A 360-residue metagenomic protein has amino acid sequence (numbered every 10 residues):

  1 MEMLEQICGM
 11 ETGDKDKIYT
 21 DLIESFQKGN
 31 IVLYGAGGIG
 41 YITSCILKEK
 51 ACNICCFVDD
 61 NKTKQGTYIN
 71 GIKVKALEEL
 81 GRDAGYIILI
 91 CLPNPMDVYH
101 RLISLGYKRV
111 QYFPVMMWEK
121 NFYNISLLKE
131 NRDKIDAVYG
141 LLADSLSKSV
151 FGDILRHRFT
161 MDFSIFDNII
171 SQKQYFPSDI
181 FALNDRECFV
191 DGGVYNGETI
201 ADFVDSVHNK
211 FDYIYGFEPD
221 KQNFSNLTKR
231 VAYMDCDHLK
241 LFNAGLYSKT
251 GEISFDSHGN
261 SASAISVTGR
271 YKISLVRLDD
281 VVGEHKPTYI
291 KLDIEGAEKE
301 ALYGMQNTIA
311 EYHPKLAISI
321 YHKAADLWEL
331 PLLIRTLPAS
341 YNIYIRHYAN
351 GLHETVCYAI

Functional and structural regions predicted by a protein language model:
M1-I54, D60-I360: Phosphate/nucleotide-binding beta-alpha loop and adjacent structural elements of enzyme active sites
